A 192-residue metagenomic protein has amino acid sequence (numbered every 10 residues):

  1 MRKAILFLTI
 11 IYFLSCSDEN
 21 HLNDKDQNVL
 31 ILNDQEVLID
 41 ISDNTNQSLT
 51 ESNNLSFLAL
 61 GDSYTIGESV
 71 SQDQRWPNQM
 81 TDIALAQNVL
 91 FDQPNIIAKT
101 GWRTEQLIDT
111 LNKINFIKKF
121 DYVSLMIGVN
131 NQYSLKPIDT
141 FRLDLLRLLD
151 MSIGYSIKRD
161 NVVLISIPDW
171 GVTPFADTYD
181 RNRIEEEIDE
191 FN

Functional and structural regions predicted by a protein language model:
R2-L8: Sec-dependent signal peptide recognition, specifically the positively charged N-region followed immediately by
Y12-S15: C-terminal motif of bacterial Sec signal peptides marking the signal peptidase cleavage site
S17-N20: Bacterial signal peptide processing site
D26-T100, N112-K118: Serine-esterase "nucleophile elbow" of acetyl-processing enzymes
L60-S63, I96-W102, L125-V129, I165-D169: Active-site-proximal beta-strand/loop segments in catalytic clefts of secreted hydrolases
G67, T104, N131: Short beta->alpha connector loops of Rossmann-like oxidoreductase domains
D109-N192: Alpha-helical cap/lid subdomain in secreted, periplasmic, or secretory-pathway luminal O-acyl-processing enzymes
